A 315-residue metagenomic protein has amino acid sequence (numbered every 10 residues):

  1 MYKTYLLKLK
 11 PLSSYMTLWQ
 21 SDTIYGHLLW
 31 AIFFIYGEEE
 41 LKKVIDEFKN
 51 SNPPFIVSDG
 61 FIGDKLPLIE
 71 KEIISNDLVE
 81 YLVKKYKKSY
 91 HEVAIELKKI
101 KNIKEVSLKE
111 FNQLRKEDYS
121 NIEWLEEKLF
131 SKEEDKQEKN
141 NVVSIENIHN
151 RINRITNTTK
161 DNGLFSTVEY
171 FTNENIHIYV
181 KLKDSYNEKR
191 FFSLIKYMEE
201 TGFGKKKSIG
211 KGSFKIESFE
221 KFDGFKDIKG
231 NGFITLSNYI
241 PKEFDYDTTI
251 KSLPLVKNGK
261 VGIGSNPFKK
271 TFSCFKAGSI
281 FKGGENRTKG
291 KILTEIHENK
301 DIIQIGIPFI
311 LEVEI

Functional and structural regions predicted by a protein language model:
M1-I315: Conserved active-site/ligand-binding neighborhood in enzyme cores
